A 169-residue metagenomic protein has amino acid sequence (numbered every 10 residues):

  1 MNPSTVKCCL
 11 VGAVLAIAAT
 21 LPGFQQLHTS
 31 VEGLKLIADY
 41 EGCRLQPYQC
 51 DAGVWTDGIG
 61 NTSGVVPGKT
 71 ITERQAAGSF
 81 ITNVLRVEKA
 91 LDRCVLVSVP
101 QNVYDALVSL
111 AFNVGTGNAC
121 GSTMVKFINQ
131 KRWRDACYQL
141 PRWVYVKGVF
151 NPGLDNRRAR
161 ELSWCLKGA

Functional and structural regions predicted by a protein language model:
M1-A52, N61-V65, I71-E88, L96-S98 (+1 more regions): Long, amphipathic alpha-helical surface segments
I37, V103-F112, Q139-P141: Short alpha-helical scaffolding segments that buttress acidic/His motifs in well-ordered protein cores
D51-V54, Y104: A structure-centric signal for secondary-structure junctions around beta-strands
D57-T62, V108-F112: Amphipathic alpha-helical segments that form the core helices of the histone-fold
